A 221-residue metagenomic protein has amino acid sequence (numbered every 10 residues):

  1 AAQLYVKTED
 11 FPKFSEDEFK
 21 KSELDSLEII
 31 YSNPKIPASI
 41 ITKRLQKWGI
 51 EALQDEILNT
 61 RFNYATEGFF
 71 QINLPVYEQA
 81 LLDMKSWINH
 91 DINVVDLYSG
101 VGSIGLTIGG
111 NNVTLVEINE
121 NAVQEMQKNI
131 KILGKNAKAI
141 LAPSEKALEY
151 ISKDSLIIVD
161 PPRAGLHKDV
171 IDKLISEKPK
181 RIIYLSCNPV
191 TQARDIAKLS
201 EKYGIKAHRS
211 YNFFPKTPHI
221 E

Functional and structural regions predicted by a protein language model:
A1-D10: Carbohydrate-binding surface patches
D10-E221: Rossmann-like S-adenosyl-L-methionine
